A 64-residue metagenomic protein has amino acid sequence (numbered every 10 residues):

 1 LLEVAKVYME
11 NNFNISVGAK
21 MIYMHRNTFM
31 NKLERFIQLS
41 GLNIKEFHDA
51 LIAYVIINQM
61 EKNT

Functional and structural regions predicted by a protein language model:
L1-T64: Cytosolic nucleotide-utilizing catalytic cores of signal-transduction proteins
